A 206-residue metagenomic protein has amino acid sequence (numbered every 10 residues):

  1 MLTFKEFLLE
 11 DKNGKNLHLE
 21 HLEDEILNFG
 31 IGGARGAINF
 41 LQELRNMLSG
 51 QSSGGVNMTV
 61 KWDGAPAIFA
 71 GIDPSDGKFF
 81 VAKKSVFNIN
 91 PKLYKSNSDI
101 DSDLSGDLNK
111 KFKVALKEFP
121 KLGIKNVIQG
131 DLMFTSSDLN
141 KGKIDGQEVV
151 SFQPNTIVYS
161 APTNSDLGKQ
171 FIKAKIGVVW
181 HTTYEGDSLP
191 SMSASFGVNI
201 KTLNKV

Functional and structural regions predicted by a protein language model:
M1-L9: Short acidic, low-complexity intrinsically disordered linear motifs used for protein-protein interactions
D11-V56, K61-P66, A70-V206: Core nucleotide-handling region used for phosphoryl-transfer chemistry
